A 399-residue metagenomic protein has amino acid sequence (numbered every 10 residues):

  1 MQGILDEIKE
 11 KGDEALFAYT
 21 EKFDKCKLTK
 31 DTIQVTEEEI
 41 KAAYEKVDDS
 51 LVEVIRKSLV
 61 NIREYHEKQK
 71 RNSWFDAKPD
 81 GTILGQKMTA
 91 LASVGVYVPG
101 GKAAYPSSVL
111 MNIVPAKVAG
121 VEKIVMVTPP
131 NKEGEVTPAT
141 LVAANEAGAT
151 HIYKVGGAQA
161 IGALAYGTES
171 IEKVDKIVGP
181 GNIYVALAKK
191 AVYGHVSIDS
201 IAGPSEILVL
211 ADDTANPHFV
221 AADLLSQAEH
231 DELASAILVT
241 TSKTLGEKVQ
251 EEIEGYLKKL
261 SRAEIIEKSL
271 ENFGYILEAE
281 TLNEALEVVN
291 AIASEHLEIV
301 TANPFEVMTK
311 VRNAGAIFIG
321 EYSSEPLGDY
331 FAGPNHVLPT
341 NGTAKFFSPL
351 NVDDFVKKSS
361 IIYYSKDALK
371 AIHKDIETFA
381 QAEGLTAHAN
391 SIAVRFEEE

Functional and structural regions predicted by a protein language model:
M1-A92: N-terminal Rossmann-like NAD(P)+-binding subdomain of aldehyde/semialdehyde dehydrogenases
D76-V142: Conserved small-residue-rich beta-alpha loop and adjacent elements that most often cradle the phosphate/pyrophosphate
M111-E122, N145-A147, A165-I171, K189-A191 (+1 more regions): Alpha-helix C-terminal capping segments
E122-N131, A236-S242, V249, G320: Short internal beta-strands
G148-F219, D223-S226, H230-S235: Conserved NAD(P)+-binding/catalytic subdomain of aldehyde/semialdehyde dehydrogenases
H230, L238-A314: A glycine- and small/hydrophobic-rich beta-loop-beta segment that serves as a flexible "lid/hinge" or phosphate-binding
A291-E399: C-terminal core of ALDH-fold dehydrogenases
